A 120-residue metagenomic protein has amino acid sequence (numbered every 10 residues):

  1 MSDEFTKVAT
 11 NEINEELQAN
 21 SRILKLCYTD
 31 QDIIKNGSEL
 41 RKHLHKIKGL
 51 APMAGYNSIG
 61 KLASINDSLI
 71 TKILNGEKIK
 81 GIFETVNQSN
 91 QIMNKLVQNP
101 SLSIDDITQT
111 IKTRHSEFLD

Functional and structural regions predicted by a protein language model:
M1-D120: Non-catalytic helical tethers at domain boundaries
